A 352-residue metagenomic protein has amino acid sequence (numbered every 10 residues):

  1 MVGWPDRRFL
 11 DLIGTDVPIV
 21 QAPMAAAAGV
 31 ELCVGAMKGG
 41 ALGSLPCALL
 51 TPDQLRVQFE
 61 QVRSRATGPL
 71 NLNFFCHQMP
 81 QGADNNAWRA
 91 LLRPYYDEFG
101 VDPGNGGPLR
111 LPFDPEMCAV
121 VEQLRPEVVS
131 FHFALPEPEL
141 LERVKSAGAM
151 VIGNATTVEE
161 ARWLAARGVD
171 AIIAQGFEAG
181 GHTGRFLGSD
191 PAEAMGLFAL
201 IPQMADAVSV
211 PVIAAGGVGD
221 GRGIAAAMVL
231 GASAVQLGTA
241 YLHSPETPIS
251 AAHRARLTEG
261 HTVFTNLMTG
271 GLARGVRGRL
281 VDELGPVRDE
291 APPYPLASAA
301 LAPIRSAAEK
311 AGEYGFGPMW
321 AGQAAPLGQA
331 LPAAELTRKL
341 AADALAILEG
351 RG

Functional and structural regions predicted by a protein language model:
M1-A207, L340: Active-site entrance/lid segments in N-terminal catalytic domains of soluble metabolic enzymes
H182-L187, P191-I213, V218-G352: Conserved active-site-proximal phosphate/metal-binding subdomains
